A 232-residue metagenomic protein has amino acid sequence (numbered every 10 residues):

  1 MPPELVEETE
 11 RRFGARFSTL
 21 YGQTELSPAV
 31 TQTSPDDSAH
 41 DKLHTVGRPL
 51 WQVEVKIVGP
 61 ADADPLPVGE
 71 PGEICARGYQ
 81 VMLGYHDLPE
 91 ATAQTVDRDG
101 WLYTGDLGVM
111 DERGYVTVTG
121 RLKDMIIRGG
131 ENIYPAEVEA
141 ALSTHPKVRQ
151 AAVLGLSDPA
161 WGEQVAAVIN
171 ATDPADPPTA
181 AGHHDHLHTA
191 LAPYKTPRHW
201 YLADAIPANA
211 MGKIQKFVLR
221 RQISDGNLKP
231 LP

Functional and structural regions predicted by a protein language model:
M1-D41, E54, A63: Gly/Ser/Thr-rich phosphate-binding loop
S18, W200-A203: General small-molecule cofactor/ligand-binding pocket signal
G22, G47, D106, G130: Active-site glycine-centered loops adjacent to acidic/histidine catalytic or metal-binding residues that shape
T33, A39-D87, T95: Adenylate-forming AMP-binding core of the ANL superfamily, especially NRPS adenylation
L50-Q52, V148, P197: Core-facing hydrophobic residues within beta-strands of well-ordered domains
E73, G78, L83-G84, Q94 (+5 more regions): AMP-binding/adenylate-forming catalytic core of the ANL superfamily
R221-P232: Acidic/polar alpha-helix N-cap and adjacent early helical turns within long charge-rich amphipathic helices/linkers
